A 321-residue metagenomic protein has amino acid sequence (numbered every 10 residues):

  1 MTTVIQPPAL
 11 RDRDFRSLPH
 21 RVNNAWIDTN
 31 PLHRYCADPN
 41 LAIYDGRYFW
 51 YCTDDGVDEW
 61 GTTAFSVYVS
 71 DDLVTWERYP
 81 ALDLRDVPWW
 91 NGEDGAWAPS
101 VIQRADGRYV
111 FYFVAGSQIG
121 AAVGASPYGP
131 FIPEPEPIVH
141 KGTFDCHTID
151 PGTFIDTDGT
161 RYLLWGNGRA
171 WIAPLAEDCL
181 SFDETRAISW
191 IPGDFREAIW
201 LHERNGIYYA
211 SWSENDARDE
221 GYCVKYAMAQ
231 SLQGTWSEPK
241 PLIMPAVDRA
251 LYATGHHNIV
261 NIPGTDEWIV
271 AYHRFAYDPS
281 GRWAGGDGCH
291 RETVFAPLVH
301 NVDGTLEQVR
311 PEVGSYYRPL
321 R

Functional and structural regions predicted by a protein language model:
M1-R321: Carbohydrate-active catalytic/glycan-binding domains of CAZyme proteins, especially the secreted or lumenal ectodomains
